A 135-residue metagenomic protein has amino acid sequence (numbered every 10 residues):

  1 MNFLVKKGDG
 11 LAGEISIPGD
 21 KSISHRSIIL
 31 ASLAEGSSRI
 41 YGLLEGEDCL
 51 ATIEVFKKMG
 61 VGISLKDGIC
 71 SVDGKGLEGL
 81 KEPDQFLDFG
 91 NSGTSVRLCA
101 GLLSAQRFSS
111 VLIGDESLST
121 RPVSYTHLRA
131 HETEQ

Functional and structural regions predicted by a protein language model:
M1-E45, D73-L118: Structural motif
L50, S124: Conserved catalytic core of two-component sensor histidine kinases
V61-I63: A short, conserved structural fragment
D67-C70: Short, Lys/Arg-rich nucleic-acid/phosphate-binding segment
T126-H127, H131-Q135: Conserved small/polar residues in nucleotide/adenosyl-binding loops
